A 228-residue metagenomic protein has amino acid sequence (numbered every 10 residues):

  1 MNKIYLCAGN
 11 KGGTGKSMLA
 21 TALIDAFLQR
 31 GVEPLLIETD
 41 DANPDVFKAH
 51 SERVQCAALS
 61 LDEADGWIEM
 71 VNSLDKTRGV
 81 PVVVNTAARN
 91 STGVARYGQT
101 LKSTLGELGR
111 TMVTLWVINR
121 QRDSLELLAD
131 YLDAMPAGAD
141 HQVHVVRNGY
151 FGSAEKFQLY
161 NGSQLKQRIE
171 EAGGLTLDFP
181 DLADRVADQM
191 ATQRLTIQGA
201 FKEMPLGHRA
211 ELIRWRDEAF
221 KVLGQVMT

Functional and structural regions predicted by a protein language model:
M1-K3, R110-T111: A short, charged/proline- and glycine-enriched loop that marks the coil->beta-strand transition at the N-terminal
N2-L6, A20, Q29-Y97: Nucleotide-state-sensitive switch-loop elements of NTP-binding domains
G12-G13: Walker A (P-loop) phosphate-binding loop of P-loop NTPases
K16: Conserved lysine of the Walker
L28, D75-K76, G106, P136: Residue-level signal for alpha-helix termini/capping positions
R89-D181, R185-A187: Conserved catalytic-core segment of NTP-binding enzymes
Q189-T228: NTP-binding/hydrolysis catalytic cores, primarily Walker-type P-loop NTPases
